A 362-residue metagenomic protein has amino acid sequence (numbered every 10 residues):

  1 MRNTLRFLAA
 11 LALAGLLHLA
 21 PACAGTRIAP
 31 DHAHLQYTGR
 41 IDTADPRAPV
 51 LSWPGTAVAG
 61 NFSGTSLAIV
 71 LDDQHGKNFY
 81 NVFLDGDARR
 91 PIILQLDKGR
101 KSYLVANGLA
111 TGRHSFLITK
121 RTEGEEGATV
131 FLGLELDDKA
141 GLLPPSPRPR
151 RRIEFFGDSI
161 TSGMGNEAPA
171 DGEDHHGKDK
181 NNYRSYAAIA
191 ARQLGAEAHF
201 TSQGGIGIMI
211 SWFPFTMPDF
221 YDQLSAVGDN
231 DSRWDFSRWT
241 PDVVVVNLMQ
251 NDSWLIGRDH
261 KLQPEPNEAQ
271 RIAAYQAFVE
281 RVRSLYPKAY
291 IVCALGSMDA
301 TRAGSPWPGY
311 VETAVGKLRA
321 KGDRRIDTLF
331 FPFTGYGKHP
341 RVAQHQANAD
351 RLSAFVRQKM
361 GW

Functional and structural regions predicted by a protein language model:
T4, A22-F156, T161-D179, G361: N-terminal secretory targeting modules
L8-A20: Bacterial N-terminal signal peptides
W53-G55, G124-A128, N166, D171-E265 (+5 more regions): Conserved SGNH/GDSL esterase-like catalytic core that processes O-acyl groups on lipids and polysaccharides
R148, W239, S284-Y286: Short, conserved loop/helix-junction motifs that constitute active-site signature segments in enzyme catalytic cores
R152-F156, T161, A198-S202, D242-N247 (+2 more regions): Structural recognition of the beta-strand scaffold that forms the well-ordered cores of secreted hydrolase catalytic
A187-E197, F278-Y290, K317-R324: A structural motif corresponding to the C-terminal end of an alpha-helix and its immediate exit/capping segment
Y275-E280, E312: Generic structural signal for well-ordered alpha-helices, preferentially at hydrophobic/aromatic core positions
G337-W362: Histidine-centered active-site loop/cap adjacent to the catalytic His in serine esterases/O-acetyl transfer systems
